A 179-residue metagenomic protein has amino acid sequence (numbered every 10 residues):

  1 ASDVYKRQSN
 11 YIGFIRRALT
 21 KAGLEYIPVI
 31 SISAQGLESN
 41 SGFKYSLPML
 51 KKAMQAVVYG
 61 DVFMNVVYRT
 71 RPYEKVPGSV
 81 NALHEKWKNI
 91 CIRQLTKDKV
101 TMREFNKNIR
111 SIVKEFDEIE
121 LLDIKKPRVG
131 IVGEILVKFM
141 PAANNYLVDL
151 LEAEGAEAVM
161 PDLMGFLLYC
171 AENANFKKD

Functional and structural regions predicted by a protein language model:
S2-D179: An N-terminal assembly and electron-transfer interface module characteristic of large anaerobic redox and radical
